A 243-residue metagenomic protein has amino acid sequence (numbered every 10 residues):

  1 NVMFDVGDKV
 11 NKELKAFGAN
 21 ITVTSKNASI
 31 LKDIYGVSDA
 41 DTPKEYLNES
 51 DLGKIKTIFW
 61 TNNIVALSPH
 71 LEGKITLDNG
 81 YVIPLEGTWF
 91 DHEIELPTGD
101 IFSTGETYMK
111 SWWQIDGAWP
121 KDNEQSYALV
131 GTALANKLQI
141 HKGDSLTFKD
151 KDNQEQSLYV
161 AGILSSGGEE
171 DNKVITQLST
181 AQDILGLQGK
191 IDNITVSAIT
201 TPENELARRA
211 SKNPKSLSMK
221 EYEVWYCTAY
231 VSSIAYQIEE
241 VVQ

Functional and structural regions predicted by a protein language model:
V2-P84, Y236-V242: Hydrophobic, regular-secondary-structure patches
V37-E45, T98-S103, N213-V224: Acidic/polar short surface loop at catalytic or gating sites that assists cofactor/ion binding and chemistry
E45-Y46, L129, T228-A229: Soluble non-cytosolic domains of exported or imported proteins
P69-G73, N79-D91, G99-T180, L187-K190 (+1 more regions): Hydrophobic secondary-structure segments that place a key small or acidic residue at a functional site
I94: Mobile, glycine-rich extracellular loop/lid and propeptide segments that shape or gate substrate/ligand access
K151-E155, I163-Q243: Mechanotransmission and gating elements of multispan inner-membrane complexes involved in transport and envelope
